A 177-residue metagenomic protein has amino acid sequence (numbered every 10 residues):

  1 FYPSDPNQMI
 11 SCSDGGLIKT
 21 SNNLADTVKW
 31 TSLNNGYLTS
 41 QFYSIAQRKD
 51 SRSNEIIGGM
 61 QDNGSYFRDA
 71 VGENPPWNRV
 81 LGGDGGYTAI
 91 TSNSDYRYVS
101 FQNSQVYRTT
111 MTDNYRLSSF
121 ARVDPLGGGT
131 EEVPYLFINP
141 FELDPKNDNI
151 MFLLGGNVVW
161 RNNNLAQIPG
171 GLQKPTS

Functional and structural regions predicted by a protein language model:
F1-S177: Beta-propeller blade termini and top-face loops
